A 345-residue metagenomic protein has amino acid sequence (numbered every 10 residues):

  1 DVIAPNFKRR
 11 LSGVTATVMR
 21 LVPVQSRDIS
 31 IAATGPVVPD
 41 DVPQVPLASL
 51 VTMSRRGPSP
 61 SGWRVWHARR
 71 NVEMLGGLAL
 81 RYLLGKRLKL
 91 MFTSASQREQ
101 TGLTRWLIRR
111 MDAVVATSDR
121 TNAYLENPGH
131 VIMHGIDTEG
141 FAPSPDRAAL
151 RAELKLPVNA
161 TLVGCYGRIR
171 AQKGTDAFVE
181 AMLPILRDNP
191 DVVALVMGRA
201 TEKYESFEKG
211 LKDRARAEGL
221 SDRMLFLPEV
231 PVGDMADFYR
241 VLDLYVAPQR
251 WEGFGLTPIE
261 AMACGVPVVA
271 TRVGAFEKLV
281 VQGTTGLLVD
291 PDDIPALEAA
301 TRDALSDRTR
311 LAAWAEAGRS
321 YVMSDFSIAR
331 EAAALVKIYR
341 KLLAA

Functional and structural regions predicted by a protein language model:
P143-L156, L211: A short helix/loop element that forms part of the nucleotide-sugar donor recognition site in Leloir-type
L156-K173, V179-M182, L195: Conserved donor-binding/catalytic core segment of Leloir-type glycosyltransferases
E208-E229: Nucleotide-activated donor-binding/catalytic signature segment of Leloir-type glycosyltransferases, i.e., the conserved
E229-V230, D237-L242: Short alpha-helical donor nucleotide-sugar binding micro-motif in glycosyltransferases
R250: Aromatic "clamp/platform" in nucleotide-sugar-dependent glycosyltransferases that forms part of the donor/acceptor
P267-T271, V280: Short hydrophobic beta-strand element within catalytic cores of glycosyltransferases and related nucleotide-activated
Q282-G283, L287-P295, D303-T309: Conserved acidic donor-binding segment of nucleotide-sugar-dependent glycosyltransferases
D303, R310-D325, E331: A short, well-ordered alpha-helix in the C-terminal region of glycosyltransferases
